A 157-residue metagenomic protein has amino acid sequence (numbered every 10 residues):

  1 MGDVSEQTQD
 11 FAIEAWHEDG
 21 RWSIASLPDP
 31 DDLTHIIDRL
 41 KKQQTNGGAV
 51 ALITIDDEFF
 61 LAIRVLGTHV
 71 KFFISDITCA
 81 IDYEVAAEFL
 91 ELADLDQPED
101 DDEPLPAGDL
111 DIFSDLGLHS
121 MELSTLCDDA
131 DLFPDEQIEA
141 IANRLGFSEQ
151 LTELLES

Functional and structural regions predicted by a protein language model:
G2-V4, R21-V85: Compact, well-ordered interaction domains used in eukaryotic information-processing assemblies
E6-D19: Non-catalytic, solvent-exposed interaction/assembly segments
F11-E14, I36, S114-D115: Short amphipathic alpha-helical segments, especially helix-boundary/capping motifs
A12-E14, L52, F89: Generic structural hydrophobic/aromatic packing signal, biased to beta-strands
H17-D19, R39, D100: Aromatic-enriched hydrophobic runs in primary sequence
D82-S157: Charged, compositionally biased boundary regions
